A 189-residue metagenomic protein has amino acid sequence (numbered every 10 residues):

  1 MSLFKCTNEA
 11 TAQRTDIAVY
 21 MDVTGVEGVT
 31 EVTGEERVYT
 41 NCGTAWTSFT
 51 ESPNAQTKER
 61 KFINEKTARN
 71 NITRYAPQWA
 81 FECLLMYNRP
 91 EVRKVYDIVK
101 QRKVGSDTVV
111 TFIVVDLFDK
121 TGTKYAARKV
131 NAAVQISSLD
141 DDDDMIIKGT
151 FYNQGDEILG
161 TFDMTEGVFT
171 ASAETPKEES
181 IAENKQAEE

Functional and structural regions predicted by a protein language model:
M1-K5, Q186-E189: Basic/polar N-terminal segments that are highly enriched at the extreme N-terminus, encompassing both cleavable
S2-A80, A132-M145: Solvent-exposed edge beta-strands and adjacent loop segments that serve as assembly or binding interfaces
E27-T30, E36, A45, D107 (+6 more regions): Compositionally biased, intrinsically disordered low-complexity regions
T44, I113-L159: Short beta-strand and beta-hairpin "edge-sheet" elements
I63-K129, L159-M164: Extracellular/virion structural assembly segments
I98-V104, N131-Q135, N153, V168-A173: Short, low-complexity, polar/charged sequence segments that are solvent-exposed and flexible
T161-E189: Intrinsically disordered, low-complexity terminal/linker regions enriched in Pro/Ser/Gly and acidic residues
